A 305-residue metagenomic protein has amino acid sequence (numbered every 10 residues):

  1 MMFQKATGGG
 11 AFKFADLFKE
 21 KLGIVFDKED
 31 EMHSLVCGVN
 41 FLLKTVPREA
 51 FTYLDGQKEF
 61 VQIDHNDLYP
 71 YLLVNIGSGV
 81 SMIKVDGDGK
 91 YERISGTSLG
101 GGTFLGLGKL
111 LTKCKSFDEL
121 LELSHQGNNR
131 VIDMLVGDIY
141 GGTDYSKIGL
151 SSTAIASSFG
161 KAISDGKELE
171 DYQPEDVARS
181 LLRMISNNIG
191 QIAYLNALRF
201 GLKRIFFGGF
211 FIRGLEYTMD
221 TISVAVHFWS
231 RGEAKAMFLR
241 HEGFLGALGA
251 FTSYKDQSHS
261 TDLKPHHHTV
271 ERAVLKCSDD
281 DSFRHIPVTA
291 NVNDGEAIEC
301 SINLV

Functional and structural regions predicted by a protein language model:
M1-F14, L195-A225, L239-G243: Glycine-rich phosphate-binding loops at beta-strand->alpha-helix junctions
M1-M32, C37-F41, V46, L73 (+3 more regions): Short beta-strand-loop/turn "lid" adjacent to the catalytic site in phosphate-handling enzymes
K5-A6, F26-V36, V74-I76, I94-L99 (+3 more regions): Active-site nucleophile and cofactor-binding loops and adjacent substrate-binding regions of central metabolic enzymes
G8-F18, N75-K84, I155-G166, L215-S230: Acidic-glycine-rich active-site phosphate/pyrophosphate-binding loop
M32-T45, L105-K109, S116, L121 (+2 more regions): Glycine-rich phosphate-binding/hydrolytic loop that grips phosphoryl groups
L42-K44, D86-Y145: Glycine-rich phosphate-binding loop plus the immediately following alpha-helix
F60, H65-G87, V305: Gly/Thr-rich phosphate-binding beta-strand-loop-beta motif of the actin/hexokinase/Hsp70
S146-I205, F211-L215: Adenine-nucleotide phosphate-binding core of ATP-dependent small-molecule kinases
